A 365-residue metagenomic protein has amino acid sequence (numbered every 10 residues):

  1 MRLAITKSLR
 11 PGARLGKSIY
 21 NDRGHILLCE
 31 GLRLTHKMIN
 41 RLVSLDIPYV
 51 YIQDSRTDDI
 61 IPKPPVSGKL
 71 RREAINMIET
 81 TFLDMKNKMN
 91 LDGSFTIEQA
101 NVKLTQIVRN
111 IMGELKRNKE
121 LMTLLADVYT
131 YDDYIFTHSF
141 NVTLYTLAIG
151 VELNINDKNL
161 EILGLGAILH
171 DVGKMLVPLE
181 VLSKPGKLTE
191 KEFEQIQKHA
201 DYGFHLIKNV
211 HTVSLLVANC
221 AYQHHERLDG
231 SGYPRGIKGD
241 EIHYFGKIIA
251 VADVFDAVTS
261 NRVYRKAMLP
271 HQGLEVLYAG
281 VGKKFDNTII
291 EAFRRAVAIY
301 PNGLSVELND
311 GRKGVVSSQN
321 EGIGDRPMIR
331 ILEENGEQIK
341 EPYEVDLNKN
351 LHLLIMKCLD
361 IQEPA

Functional and structural regions predicted by a protein language model:
M1-K103, E334-G336, D346, L351-A365: Membrane-cytosol interface segments
L32, N76-A365: Histidine- and acidic-residue-rich, metal-dependent catalytic cores
